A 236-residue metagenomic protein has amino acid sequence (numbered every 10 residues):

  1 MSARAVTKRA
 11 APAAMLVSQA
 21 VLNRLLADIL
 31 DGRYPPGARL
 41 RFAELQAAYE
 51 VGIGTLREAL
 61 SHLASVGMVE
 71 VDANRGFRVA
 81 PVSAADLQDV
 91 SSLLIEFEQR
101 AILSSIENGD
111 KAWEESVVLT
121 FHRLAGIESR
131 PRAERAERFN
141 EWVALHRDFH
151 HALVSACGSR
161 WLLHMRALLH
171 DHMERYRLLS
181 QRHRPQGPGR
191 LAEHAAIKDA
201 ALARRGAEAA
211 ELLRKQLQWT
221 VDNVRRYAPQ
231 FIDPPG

Functional and structural regions predicted by a protein language model:
M1-E107, V221, R225-G236: Short linear motifs at protein or domain termini
S2, R24, A48, R182-G236: C-terminal regulatory/effector modules of DNA-binding transcriptional regulators
A14, V79, L94, W142 (+3 more regions): Residue-level marker of regulatory loop/turn positions in helix-turn-helix DNA-binding domains and in histidine
M15-S18, D110, R135, F139 (+2 more regions): Flexible, glycine- and charge-enriched loops at secondary-structure boundaries
S83-A84, R177-S180: Short alpha-helical transmembrane interface motifs in multi-pass membrane proteins
I106-E107, G158, R182: Short helix-capping/hinge motifs at transmembrane helix termini and TM-loop junctions
K111-L178, R190-D199, E208-W219: Conserved amphipathic alpha-helical segments that form helical-bundle/coiled-coil interaction surfaces
